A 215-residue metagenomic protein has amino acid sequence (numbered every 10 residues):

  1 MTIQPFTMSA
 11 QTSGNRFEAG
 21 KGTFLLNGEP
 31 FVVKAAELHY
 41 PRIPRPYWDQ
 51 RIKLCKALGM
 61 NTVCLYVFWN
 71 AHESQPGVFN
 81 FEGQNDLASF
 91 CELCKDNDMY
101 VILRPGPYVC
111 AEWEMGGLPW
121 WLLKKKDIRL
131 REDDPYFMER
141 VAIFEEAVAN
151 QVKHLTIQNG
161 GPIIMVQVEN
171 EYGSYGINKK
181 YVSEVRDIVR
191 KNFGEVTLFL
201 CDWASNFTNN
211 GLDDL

Functional and structural regions predicted by a protein language model:
M1-T62, E92: N-terminal carbohydrate-binding accessory modules
N15, Y40-P46, H72-E73, G77-E82 (+2 more regions): Acidic-and-aromatic substrate-binding clefts and catalytic sites of carbohydrate-active enzymes
V32-A36, N61-L65, V101-P105, I164-V168 (+1 more regions): Hydrophobic faces of well-ordered beta-strands that scaffold small-molecule active sites in alpha/beta enzyme cores
L38-H39, F68, G106-C110, V168-G173 (+1 more regions): Active-site beta-loop-alpha junctions enriched in small/polar residues
P44, F79, G83, L130-F137 (+2 more regions): Residue-level preference for long, well-ordered alpha-helices that form the structural scaffold of enzyme catalytic
W48-E114, W120-L122, V185-V196, D213: Aromatic-lined substrate-binding rim segments of carbohydrate-active enzymes
V109-N150: Active-site-adjacent "subsite" loops/lids of carbohydrate-active enzymes
Y136-D214: Active-site neighborhood of glycoside hydrolase catalytic domains
